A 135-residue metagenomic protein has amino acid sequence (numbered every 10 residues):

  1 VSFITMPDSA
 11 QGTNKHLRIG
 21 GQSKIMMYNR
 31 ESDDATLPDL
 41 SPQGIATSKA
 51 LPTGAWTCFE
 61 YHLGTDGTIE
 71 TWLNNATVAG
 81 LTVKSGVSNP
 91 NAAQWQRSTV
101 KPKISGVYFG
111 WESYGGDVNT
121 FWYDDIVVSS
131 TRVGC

Functional and structural regions predicted by a protein language model:
V1, T68, G106: Exposed beta-strand and adjacent loop surfaces of beta-rich binding modules that mediate intermolecular recognition
V1-A35, D117-V118, W122, V127-C135: Secretory/extracellular carbohydrate-interaction modules and structurally similar beta-sandwich "look-alikes"
N29-C58: Short, aromatic/His-centered strand-loop micro-motif at the edge of beta-sheets
E31, L63-T65, W111-S113, S130: Short beta-strand segments enriched in hydrophobic/aromatic residues within well-folded beta-rich domains
A55-E70: Localized edge beta-strand/strand-to-loop motifs within extracellular or lumenal beta-rich domains
W72-G80: Short strand-turn-strand beta-turns centered on an Asx-Gly dipeptide
T82-F121: Flexible glycan-contacting loops in extracellular carbohydrate-active proteins
